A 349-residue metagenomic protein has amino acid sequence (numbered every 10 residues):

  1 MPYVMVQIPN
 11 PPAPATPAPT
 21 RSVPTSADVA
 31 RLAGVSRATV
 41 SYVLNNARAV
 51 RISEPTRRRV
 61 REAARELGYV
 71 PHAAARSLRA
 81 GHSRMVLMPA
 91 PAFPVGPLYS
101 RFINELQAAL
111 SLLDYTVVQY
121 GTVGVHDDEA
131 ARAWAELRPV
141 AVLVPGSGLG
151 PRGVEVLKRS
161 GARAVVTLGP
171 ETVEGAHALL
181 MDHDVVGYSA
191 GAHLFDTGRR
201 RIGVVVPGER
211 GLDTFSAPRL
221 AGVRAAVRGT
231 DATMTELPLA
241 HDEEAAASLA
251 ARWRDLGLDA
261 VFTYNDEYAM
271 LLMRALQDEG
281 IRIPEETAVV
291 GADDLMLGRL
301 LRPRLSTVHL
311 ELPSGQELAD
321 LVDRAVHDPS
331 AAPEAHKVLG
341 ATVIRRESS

Functional and structural regions predicted by a protein language model:
M1-G81: N-terminal helix-turn-helix DNA-binding module of bacterial transcription factors
M1-P11, R21, G81, M85-A192 (+3 more regions): Alpha-helical recognition/docking segments in bacterial nutrient-uptake and carbohydrate-utilization systems
V6, A247, R252-S349: Flexible loop/turn connectors
T39-Y42, L78-F93, R201-E209: Short beta-strand segments enriched in small/hydrophobic residues
E66-H72, V123-D127, S147, M273: Short gly/ser/thr-rich secondary-structure transition/capping motifs
V70, S111-T116, R163, R200 (+2 more regions): Residue-level detector of anion-binding/catalytic polar loops
P91-S100, Y120-D127, L179-S189, V205-S248 (+3 more regions): Hinge/beta->alpha junction and helix N-cap segments in small-molecule ligand-binding domains
